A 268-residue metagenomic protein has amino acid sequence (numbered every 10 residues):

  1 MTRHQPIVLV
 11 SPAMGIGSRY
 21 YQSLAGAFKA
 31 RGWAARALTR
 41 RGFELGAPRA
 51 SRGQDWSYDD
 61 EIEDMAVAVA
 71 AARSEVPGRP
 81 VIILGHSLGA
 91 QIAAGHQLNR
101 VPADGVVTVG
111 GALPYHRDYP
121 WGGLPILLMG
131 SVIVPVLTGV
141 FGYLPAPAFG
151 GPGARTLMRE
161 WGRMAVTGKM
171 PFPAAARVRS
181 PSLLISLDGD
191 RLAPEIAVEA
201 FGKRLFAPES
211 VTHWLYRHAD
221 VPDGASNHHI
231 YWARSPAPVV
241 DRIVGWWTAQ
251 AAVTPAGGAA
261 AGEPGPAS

Functional and structural regions predicted by a protein language model:
A13-I16: Active-site glycine-rich loops that stabilize anionic/oxyanionic intermediates across multiple enzyme folds
S18-Y20, A25-A50: Conserved alpha/beta-hydrolase
Q54-R73: Alpha/beta-hydrolase active-site loop
L84-G89, A93: Gly/Ala-rich beta-loop-alpha elbow adjacent to hydrolase catalytic centers
V107-H116: Active-site nucleophile loop of the alpha/beta-hydrolase fold
V178, L184-S186, D190: Short beta-strand/loop motif that positions the catalytic acidic residue of the alpha/beta-hydrolase fold
P194-R204: Short alpha-helix in the alpha/beta-hydrolase fold that links the catalytic acid
R217-S268: Catalytic active-site module of serine/aspartate enzymes centered on a nucleophile-bearing elbow/loop
